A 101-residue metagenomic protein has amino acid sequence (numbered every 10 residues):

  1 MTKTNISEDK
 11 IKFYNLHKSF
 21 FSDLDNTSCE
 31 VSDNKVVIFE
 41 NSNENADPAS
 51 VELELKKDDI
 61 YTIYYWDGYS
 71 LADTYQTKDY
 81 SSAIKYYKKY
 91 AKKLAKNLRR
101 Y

Functional and structural regions predicted by a protein language model:
M1-K12, Y65-Y101: Mixed-charge, Lys/Arg-enriched low-complexity segments
M1-N45, Y101: Negatively charged, low-complexity tracts enriched in Asp/Glu with abundant Ser/Thr
N15, F20, S28, K57-D59 (+3 more regions): Generic low-complexity, intrinsically disordered sequence content enriched in small uncharged/hydrophobic residues
S28-E30, K35-F39, S50-E54, T62 (+1 more regions): Ser/Thr- (and often Asn-) enriched beta-sheet segments in non-cytosolic proteins
E44-A72: Short aromatic-glycine-(Arg/Gly/Cys) micro-motifs in beta-strand/loop hairpins
